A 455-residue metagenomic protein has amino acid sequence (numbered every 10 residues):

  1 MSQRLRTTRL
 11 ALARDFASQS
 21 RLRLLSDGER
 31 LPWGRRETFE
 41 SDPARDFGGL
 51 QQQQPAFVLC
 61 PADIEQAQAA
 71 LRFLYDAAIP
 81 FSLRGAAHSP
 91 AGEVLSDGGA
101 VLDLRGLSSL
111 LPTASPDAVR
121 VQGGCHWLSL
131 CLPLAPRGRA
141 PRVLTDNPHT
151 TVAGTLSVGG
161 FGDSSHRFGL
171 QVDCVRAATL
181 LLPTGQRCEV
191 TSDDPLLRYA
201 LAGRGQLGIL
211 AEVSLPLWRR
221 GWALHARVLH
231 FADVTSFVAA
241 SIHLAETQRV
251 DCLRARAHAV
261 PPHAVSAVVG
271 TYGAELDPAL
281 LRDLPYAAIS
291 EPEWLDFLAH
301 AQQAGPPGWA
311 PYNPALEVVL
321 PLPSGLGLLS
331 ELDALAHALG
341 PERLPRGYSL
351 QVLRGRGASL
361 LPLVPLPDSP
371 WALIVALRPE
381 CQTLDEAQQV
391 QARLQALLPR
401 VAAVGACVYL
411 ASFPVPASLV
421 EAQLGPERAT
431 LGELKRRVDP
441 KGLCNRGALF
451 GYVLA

Functional and structural regions predicted by a protein language model:
M1-R23: Intrinsically disordered, low-structural-confidence terminal and linker regions
L5, L12-A13, S96-G98, D283-A455: Conserved glycine-rich FAD pyrophosphate-binding loop
A17, L74, L83, L134 (+3 more regions): A generic structural signal for well-ordered alpha-helical segments
L22-L31, T38-D146, G159: Glycine-rich N-terminal segment of FAD-binding domains in flavoprotein oxidoreductases, spanning the beta-loop-helix
L59-C60, P90-L111, S164-T184, I209-P216 (+1 more regions): Structural signature of FAD isoalloxazine-binding scaffolds in flavoprotein oxidoreductases
Q66-I79, L132-D146, Q186-L201, Q391-Q395 (+2 more regions): Short, hydrophobic/aliphatic alpha-helical segments
S157, R176-G327, A334: C-terminal substrate-binding/cap subdomain adjacent to the FAD-binding core in PCMH-type and related FAD-linked
